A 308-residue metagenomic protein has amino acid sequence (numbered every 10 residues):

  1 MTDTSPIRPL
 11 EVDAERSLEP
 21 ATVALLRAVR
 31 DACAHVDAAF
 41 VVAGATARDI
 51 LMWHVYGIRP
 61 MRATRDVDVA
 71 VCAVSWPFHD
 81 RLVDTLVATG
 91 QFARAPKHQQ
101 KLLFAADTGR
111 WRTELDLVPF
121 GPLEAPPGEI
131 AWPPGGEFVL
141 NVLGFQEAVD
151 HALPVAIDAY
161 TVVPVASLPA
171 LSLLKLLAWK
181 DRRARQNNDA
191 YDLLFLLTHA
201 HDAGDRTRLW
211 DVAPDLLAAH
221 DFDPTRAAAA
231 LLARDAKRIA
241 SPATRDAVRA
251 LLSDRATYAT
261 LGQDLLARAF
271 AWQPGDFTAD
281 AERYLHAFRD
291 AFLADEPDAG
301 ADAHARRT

Functional and structural regions predicted by a protein language model:
M1-T308: Compositionally biased terminal segments of proteins
